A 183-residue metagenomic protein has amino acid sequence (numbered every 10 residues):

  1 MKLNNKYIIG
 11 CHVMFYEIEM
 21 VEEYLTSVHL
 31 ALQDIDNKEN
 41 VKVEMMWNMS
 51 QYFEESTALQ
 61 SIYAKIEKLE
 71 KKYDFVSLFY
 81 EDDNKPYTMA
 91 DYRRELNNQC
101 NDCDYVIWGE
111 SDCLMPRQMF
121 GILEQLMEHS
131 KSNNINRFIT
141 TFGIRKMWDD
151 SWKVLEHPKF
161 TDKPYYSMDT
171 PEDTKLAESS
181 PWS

Functional and structural regions predicted by a protein language model:
N5-I8, A31-M46, Y73-V76: Short loop->beta transition adjacent to catalytic acidic/histidine clusters or analogous donor-positioning motifs
C11-E23, M49-F53, N84-Y87: Active-site beta-to-alpha loop of glycosyltransferases that engages the nucleotide-sugar donor
E17-Q33, E55-S61: Short, well-formed alpha-helical segments that are part of the catalytic scaffolds of diverse glycosyltransferases
E23, S27, D91, E95 (+1 more regions): Alpha-helical elements of Rossmann-like donor-binding domains used by nucleotide-donor carbohydrate transfer enzymes
M46-F53, C113, I144-M147: Short beta-alpha junction loops
Y52-D102: Active-site-proximal specificity loops/subdomain of glycosyltransferases
N97, P116-S183: Conserved catalytic core of nucleotide-sugar-dependent glycosyltransferases
C103-L114: Short beta-strand-to-loop acidic/aromatic patch adjacent to the donor-nucleotide binding site
